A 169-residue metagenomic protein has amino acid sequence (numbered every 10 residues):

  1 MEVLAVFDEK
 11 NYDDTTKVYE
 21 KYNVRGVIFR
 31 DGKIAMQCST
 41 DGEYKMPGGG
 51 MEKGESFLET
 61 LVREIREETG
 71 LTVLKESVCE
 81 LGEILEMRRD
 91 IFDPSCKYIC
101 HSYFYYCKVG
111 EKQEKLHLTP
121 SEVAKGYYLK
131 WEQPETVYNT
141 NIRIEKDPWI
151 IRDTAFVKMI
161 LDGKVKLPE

Functional and structural regions predicted by a protein language model:
M1-R25, D31: Acidic, metal-coordinating catalytic segment for phosphate/diphosphate chemistry, firing primarily on the Nudix
E9-T16, D90-S95, L118: Short, P/G- and charge-enriched loop/turn segments at secondary-structure junctions
V18-E20, P94-H101, S121-G126: A generic structural micro-feature
V24, F29-E68, T72: Conserved Nudix-box catalytic region and its N-terminal flanking loop in Nudix hydrolases and closely related
D31-K33, K108-Q113, P134-T136: Short loop segments at secondary-structure junctions
E43-Y44, E114-E169: Nudix hydrolase/Nudix homology domain
T72-E83: A short coil-to-beta-strand element that immediately follows conserved catalytic motifs
E86-L116, K130: Active-site-adjacent beta-strand/loop module that shapes the phosphate/pyrophosphate-binding cleft
